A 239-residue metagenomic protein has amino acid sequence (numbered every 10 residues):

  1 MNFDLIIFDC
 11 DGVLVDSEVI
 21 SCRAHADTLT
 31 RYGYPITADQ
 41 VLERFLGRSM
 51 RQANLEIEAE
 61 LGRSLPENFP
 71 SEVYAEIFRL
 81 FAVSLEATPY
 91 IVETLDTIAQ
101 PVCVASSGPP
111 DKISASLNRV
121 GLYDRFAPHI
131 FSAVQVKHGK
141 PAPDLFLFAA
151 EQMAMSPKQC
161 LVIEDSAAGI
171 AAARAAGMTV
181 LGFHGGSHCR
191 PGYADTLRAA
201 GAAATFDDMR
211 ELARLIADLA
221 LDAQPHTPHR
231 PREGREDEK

Functional and structural regions predicted by a protein language model:
M1-D4, D96, P109-K239: Asp-based, Mg2+/Mn2+-dependent phosphohydrolase catalytic module
M1-E43: Active-site neighborhood of HAD-like aspartate-dependent phosphohydrolases
L14, V102-A105, V162-I163: Conserved SAM-binding loop
C22, A26, L42, M50-L55 (+3 more regions): An amphipathic alpha-helix signature
T28-L29, S49-S64, S116, A150 (+1 more regions): Helix-loop "lid/cap" segments that line or gate small-molecule binding pockets
R31-P35, L61-S64, G121-R125, A154: Short helix-capping segments at alpha-helix termini
P35, L55-E93: Metal-dependent phosphoesterase signature
R79-V104, P110-S114: Short, acidic loop-to-helix structural element flanking the phosphoryl-transfer center in phosphate-processing enzymes
